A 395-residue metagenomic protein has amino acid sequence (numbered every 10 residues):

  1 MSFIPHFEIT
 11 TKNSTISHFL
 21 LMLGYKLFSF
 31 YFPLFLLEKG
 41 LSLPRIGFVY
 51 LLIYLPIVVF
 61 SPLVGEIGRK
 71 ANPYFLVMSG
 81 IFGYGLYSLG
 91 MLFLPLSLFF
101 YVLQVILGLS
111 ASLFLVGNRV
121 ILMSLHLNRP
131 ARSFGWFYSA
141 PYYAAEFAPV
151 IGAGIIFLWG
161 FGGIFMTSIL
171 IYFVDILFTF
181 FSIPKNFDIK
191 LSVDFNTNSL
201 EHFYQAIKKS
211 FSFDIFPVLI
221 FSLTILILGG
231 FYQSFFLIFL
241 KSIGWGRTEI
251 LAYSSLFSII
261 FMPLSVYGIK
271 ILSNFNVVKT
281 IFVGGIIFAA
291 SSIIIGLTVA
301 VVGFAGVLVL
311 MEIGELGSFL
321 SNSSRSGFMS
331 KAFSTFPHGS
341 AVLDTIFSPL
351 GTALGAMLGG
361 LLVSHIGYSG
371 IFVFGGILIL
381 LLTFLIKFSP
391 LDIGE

Functional and structural regions predicted by a protein language model:
M1-E8, K185-L219: Juxtamembrane intracellular "pre-TM" segments in multi-pass secondary transporters
F3-Y54, D214-F221, I225-Y253: Helix-loop boundary and gating motifs at the non-cytosolic
F19, L98-L113, L223, F304-L320: Hydrophobic core of transmembrane alpha-helices in multi-pass small-molecule transporters, especially MFS/SLC-type
F60-N72, I156, L264-V277, V363: Helix-to-loop junctions at the C-terminal end of transmembrane segments in multipass secondary transporters
F75-L89, I169, K279-I294, G376: Structural signature of the two symmetry-related core transmembrane helices
V105-P141: Cytoplasmic helix-loop-helix junction between adjacent transmembrane helices in 12-TM secondary transporters
L113-H126, F319-F333: Intracellular juxtamembrane helix-capping segments at the cytosolic ends of symmetry-related transmembrane helices
V278-N322: C-terminal transmembrane helical hairpin of 12-TM major facilitator-type secondary transporters
